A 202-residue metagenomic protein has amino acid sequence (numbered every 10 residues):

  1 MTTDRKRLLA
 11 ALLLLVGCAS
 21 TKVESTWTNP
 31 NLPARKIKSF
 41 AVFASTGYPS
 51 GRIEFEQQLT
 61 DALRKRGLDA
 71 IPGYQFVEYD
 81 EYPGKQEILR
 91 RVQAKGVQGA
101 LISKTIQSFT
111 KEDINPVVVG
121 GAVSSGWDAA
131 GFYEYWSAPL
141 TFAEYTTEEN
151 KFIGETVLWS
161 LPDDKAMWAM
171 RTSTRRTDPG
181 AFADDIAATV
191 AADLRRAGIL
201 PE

Functional and structural regions predicted by a protein language model:
M1, P30-P33, Q58-A62, W127-D128 (+1 more regions): Short hydrophobic/aromatic-rich motifs at helix boundaries and adjacent loops
M1-C18: Sec-dependent bacterial lipoprotein signal peptides
L12-L15, A34, A94: Alpha-helix termination/capping residues and helix-transition junctions
C18-K38, G47, G131-E202: C-terminal/domain-edge helix-coil "capping" segments
T21-S25, G51-E56, G120: Short acidic/polar alpha-helix capping motifs at helix-coil junctions
S39, F43-P116, A169: N-terminal segment of the mature soluble domain
P83-L158: Surface-exposed short loop/turn segments
